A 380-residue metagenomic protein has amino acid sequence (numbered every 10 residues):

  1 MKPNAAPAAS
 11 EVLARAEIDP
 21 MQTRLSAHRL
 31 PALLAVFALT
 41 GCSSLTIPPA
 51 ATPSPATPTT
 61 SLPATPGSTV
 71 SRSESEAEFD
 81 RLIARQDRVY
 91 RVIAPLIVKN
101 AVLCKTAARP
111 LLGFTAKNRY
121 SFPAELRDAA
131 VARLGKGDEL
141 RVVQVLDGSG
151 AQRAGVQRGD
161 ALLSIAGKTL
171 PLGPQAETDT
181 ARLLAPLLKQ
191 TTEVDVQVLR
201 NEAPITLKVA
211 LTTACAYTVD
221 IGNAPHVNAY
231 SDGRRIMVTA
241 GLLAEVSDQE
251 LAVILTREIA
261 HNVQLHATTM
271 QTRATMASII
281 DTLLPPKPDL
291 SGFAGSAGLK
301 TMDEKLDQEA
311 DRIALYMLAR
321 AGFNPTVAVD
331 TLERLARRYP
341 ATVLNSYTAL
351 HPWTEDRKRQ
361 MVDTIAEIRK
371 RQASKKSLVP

Functional and structural regions predicted by a protein language model:
S43-T46: Bacterial signal peptide processing site
P58-K105, P110, L199-E202, P288 (+1 more regions): Short helix/loop segments within enzyme catalytic domains that coordinate or immediately flank catalytic cofactors
E76-L140, K208-A210, I221: PDZ/PDZ-like peptide-tail recognition elements
A130-Q144, A161-L163, T218-D248: Active-site scaffold of zinc-dependent metalloenzymes
A151-A176: Conserved PDZ fold ligand-binding element
T178-D220: PDZ-domain C-terminal substructure recognizer with occasional recognition of PDZ-binding tails
L242, Q249-E250, I259-M276: Catalytic Zn2+-binding segment of zinc metalloproteases
T268-F293: Post-HEXXH active-site segment of zinc metalloproteases
